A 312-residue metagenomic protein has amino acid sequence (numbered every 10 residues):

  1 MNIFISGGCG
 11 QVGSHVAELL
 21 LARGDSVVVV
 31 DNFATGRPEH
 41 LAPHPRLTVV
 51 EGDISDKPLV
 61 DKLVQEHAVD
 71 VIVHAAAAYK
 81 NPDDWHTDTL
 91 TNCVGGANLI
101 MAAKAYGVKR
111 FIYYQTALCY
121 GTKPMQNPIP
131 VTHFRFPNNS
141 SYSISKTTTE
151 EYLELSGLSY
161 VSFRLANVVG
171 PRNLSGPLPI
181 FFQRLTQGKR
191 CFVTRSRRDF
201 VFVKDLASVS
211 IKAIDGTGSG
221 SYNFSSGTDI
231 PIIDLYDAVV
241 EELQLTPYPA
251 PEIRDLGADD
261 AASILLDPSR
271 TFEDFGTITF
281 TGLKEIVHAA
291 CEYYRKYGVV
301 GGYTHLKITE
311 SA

Functional and structural regions predicted by a protein language model:
I3-R23: N-terminal Rossmann NAD(P)H-binding glycine-rich loop of SDR-like oxidoreductase domains
P45-S55: Rossmann-fold cofactor-recognition segment
I54-T91: NAD(P)H-binding glycine-rich loop region in Rossmannoid oxidoreductase-like domains and their noncatalytic homologs
H74, A97-S141: Conserved Rossmann-fold NAD(P)-dependent oxidoreductase catalytic core, especially the SDR/UDP-sugar
N81-G95, V131-N138: Short alpha-helical oligomerization interface
T89-G96, I112, S145-K146: Short alpha-helix in the Rossmann-fold core of NAD(P)-dependent oxidoreductases
K123-Q126, N139, T147, E151-A207 (+2 more regions): NAD(P)-dependent short-chain dehydrogenase/reductase
K189-A312: C-terminal substrate-binding subdomain of Rossmann-fold SDR/epimerase-dehydratase oxidoreductases
